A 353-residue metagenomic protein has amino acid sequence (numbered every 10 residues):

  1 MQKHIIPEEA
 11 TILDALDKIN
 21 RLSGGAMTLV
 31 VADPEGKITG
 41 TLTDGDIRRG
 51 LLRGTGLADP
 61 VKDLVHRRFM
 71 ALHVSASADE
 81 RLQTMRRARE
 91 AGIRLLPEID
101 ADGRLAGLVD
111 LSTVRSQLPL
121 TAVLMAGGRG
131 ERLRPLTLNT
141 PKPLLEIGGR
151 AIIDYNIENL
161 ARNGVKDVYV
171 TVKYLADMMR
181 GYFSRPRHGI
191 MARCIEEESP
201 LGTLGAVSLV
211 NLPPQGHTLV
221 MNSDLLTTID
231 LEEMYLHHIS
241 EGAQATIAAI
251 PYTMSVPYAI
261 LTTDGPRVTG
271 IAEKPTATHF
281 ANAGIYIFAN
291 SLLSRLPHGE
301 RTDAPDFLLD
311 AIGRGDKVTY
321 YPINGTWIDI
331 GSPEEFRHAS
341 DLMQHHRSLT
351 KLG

Functional and structural regions predicted by a protein language model:
M1-H4, A10-T11, L16, D59-M70 (+1 more regions): Bateman (tandem CBS) regulatory domains
I5-A26, A32, L51, L72-I93 (+1 more regions): The conserved cystathionine-beta-synthase
I19-S23, M27-D46, L64, M85-A88 (+2 more regions): A glycine-centered beta-loop-beta connector
D46-K62, L111-V123, F280: A short, polar/charged loop-to-alpha-helix boundary motif
L52, R150-S223, T228, E233 (+1 more regions): Conserved N-terminal catalytic core of the sugar/cofactor nucleotidyltransferase
D110-N139, L144-L145, I152: N-terminal nucleotide-binding beta1-loop-alpha1 segment
L219, L226, E232-I239, Y252-S255 (+1 more regions): Catalytic-core segments of class I nucleotidyltransferases/pyrophosphorylases that form NMP-activated intermediates
E241-P251: A short, conserved acidic/glycine-rich loop-to-beta-strand motif that forms the donor nucleotide-sugar/metal
